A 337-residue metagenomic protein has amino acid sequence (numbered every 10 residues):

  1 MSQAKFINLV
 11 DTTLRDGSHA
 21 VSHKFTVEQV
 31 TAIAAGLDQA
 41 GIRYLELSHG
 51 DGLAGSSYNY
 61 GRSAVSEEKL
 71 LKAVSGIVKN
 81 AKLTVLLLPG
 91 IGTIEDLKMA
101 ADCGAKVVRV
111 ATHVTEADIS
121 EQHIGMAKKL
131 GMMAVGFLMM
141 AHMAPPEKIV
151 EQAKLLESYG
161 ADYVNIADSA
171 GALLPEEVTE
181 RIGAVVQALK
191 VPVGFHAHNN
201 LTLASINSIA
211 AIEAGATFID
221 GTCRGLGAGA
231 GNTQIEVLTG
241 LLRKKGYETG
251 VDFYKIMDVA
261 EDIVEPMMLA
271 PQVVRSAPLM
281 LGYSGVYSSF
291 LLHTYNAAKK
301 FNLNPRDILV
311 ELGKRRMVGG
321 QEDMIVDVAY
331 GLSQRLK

Functional and structural regions predicted by a protein language model:
M1-K337: Catalytic cores and adjacent flexible loops of soluble metabolic enzymes that perform enolate/carbanion chemistry on
